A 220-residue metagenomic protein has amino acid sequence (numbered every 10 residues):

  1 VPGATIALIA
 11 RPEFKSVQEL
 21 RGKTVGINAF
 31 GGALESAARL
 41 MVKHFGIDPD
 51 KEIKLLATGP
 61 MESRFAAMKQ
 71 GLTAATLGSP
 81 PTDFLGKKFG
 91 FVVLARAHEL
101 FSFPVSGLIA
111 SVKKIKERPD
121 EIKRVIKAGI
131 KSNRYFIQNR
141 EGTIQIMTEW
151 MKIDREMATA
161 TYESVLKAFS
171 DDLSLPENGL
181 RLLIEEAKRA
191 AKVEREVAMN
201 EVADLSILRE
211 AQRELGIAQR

Functional and structural regions predicted by a protein language model:
V1-P60, R64-A67, A74-P80, V92-A97 (+1 more regions): Short, glycine-/small- and polar/acidic-enriched structural segments that line small-molecule recognition paths
F14, I47, I153, K192-V193 (+1 more regions): Helix N-cap/coil-helix junction residues
E19, V25, E99, D120 (+3 more regions): Short capping/connector residues at structural and topological boundaries
M41, L85, I146-M147, E186-A187 (+1 more regions): Residues within well-ordered alpha helices
K54-L56, A160-L166, V197-R209: Short linear loop/turn motifs
P60-M151: Pocket-lining segment of extracytoplasmic ligand-binding domains
E117-R195: Secondary-structure end/capping motifs
K188-R220: Conserved C-terminal helix/tail region of periplasmic/extracytoplasmic solute-binding proteins
